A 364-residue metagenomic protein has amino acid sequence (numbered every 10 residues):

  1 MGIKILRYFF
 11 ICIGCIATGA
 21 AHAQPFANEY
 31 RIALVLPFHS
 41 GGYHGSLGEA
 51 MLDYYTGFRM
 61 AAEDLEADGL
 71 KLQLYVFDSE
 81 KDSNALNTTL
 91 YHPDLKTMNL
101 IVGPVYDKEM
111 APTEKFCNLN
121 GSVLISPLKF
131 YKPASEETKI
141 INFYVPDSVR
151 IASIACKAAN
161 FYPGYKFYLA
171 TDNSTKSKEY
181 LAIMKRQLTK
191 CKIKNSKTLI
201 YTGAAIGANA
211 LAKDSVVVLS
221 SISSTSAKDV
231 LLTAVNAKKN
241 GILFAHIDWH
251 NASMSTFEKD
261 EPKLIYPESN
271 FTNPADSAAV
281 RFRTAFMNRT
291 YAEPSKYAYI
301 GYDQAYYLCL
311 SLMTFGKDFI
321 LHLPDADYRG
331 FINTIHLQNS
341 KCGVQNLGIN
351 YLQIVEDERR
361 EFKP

Functional and structural regions predicted by a protein language model:
G2-I11, A21-P364: Extracytosolic ligand-binding ectodomains
I16-A20: N-terminal signal peptide c-region/cleavage motif recognized by signal peptidases
